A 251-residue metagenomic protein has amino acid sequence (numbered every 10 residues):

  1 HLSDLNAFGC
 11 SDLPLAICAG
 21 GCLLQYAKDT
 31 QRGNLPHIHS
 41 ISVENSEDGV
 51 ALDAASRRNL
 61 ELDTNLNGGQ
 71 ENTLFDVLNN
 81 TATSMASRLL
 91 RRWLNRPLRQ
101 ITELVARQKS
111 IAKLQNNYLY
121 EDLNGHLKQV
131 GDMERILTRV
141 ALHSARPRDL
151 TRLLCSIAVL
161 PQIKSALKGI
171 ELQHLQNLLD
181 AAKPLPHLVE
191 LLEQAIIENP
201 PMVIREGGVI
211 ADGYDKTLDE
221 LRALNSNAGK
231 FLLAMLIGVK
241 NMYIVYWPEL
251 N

Functional and structural regions predicted by a protein language model:
H1-K113, E121-A141, A145-F231, M235: Charged catalytic and DNA/RNA-contacting regions of genome-maintenance and nucleic-acid-processing enzymes
N225-N251: Coiled-coil termination/hinge junctions
